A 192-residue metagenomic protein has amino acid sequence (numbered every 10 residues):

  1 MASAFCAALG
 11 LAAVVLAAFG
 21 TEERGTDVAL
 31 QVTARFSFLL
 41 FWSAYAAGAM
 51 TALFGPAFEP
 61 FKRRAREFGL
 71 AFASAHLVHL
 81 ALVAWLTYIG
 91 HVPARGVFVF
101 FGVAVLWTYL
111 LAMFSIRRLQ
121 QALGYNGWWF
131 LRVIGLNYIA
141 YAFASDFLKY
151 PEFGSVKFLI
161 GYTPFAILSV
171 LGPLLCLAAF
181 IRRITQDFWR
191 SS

Functional and structural regions predicted by a protein language model:
M1-S192: Membrane-embedded alpha-helical bundles that constitute the cytochrome b-like, heme-associated redox core of multi-pass
